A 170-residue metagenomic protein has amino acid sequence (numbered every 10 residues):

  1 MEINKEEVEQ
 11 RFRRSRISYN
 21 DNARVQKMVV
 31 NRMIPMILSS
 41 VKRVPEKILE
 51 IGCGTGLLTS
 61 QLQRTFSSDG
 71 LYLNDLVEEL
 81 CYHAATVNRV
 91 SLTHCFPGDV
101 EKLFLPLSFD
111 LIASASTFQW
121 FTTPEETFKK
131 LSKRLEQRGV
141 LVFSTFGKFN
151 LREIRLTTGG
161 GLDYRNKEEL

Functional and structural regions predicted by a protein language model:
M1-I17: N-terminal, positively charged/glycine-rich alpha-helical extensions of SAM-dependent methyltransferases
R24-V44: Conserved alpha-helix/loop element of class I SAM-dependent methyltransferases that forms part of the SAM/SAH-binding
I34, Q63, F128-S132: A structural alpha-helix within SAM-dependent methyltransferase catalytic domains
K47-L103: Class I SAM-dependent methyltransferase SAM/SAH-binding core
E101-I112: A short acidic, Gly/Pro-enriched loop at the edge of an enzyme's catalytic core that lines a small-molecule cofactor
L111-P124: A short SAM/SAH-binding and catalytic strip from SAM-dependent methyltransferases
E125-V140: A short glycine-rich, Lys/Arg-flanked "PGG" loop and its adjoining helix->strand segment in the class I
V140-L170: Conserved catalytic/acceptor-binding region of the Class I
